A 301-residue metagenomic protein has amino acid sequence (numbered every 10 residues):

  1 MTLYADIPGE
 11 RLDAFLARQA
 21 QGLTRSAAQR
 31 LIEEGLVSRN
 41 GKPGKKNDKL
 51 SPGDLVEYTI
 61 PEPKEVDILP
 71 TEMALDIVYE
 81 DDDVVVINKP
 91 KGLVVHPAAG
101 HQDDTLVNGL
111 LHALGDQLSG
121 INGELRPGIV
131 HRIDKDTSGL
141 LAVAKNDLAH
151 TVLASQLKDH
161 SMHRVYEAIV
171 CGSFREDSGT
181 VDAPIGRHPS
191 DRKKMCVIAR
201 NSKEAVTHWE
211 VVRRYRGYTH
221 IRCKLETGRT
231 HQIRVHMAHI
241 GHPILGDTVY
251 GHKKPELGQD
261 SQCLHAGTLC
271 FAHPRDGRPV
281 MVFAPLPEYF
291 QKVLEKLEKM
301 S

Functional and structural regions predicted by a protein language model:
M1-A27, M73-L75, A199-V206, R213-R216 (+2 more regions): Pseudouridine synthases involved in rRNA/tRNA modification
M1-T180, P184-P189, F283-L297: RNA pseudouridine synthases
N40-K45, G217-H220, P255: Short alpha-helix capping/helix-loop boundary micro-motifs
K45-K49, R222, S261: Short, surface-exposed secondary-structure edge patches
D81, K135-D136, M162, K203 (+2 more regions): Short flexible coil/turn linkers enriched for glycine and charged/polar residues that connect secondary-structure
V85, Y166, T219-I221, G267: Short beta-strand micro-motifs in enzyme catalytic cores
P189-R192, H239: C-terminal regulatory/effector modules of DNA-binding transcriptional regulators
R192-R200: Short aromatic-glycine motifs in intrinsically disordered, low-complexity regions
